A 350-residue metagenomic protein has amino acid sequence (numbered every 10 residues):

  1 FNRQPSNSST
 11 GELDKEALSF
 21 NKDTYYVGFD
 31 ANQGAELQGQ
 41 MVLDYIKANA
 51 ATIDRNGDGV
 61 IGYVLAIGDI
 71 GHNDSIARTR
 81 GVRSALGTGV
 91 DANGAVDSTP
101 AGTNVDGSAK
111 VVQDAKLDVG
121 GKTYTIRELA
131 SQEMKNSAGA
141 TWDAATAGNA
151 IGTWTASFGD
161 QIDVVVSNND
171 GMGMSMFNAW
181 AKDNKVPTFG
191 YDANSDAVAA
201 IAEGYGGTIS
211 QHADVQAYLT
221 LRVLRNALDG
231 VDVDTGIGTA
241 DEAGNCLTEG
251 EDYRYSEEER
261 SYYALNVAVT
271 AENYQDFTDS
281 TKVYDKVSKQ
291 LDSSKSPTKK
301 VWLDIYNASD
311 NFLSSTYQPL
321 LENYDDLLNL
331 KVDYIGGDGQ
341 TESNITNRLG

Functional and structural regions predicted by a protein language model:
F1-G350: A residue-level marker of the well-folded mature domains of exported/periplasmic proteins
